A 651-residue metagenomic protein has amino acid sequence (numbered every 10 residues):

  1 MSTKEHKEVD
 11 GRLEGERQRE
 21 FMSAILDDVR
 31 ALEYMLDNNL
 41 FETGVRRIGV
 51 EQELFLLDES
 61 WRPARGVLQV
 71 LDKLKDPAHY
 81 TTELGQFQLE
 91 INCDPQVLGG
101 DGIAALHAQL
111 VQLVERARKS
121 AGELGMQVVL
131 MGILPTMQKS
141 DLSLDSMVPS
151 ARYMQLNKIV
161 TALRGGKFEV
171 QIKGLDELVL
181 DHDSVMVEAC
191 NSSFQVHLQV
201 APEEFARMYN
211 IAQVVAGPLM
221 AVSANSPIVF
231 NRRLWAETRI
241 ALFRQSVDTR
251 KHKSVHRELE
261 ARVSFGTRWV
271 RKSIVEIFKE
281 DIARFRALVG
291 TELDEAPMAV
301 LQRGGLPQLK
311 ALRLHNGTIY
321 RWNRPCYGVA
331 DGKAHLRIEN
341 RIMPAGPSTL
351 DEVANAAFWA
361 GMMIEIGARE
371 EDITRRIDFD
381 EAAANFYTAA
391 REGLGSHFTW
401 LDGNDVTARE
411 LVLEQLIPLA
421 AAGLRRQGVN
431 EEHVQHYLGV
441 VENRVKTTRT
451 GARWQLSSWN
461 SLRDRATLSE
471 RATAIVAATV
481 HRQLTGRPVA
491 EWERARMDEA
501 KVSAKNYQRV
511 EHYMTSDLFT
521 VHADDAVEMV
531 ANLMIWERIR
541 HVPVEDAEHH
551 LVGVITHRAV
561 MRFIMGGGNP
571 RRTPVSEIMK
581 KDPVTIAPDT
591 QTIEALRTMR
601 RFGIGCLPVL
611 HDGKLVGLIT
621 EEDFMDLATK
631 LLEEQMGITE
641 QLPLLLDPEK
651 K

Functional and structural regions predicted by a protein language model:
M1-V502: Phosphate/nucleotide-binding catalytic core
K505-L518, T573-P583: Bateman (tandem CBS) regulatory domains
T515, H557, R572, K580 (+3 more regions): ATP/adenylate-binding site constellation spanning eukaryotic-like Ser/Thr protein kinases, ABC-transporter
T520-R538, E545, I564, T585-G603 (+2 more regions): The conserved cystathionine-beta-synthase
G553-V560, G605, L610, G617-M625: Short hydrophobic beta-strand motif reused across regulatory alpha/beta modules
M561-R571: Alpha-helical adaptor scaffolds
P588, K614-K651: Cytosolic regulatory modules rich in charged/polar residues
